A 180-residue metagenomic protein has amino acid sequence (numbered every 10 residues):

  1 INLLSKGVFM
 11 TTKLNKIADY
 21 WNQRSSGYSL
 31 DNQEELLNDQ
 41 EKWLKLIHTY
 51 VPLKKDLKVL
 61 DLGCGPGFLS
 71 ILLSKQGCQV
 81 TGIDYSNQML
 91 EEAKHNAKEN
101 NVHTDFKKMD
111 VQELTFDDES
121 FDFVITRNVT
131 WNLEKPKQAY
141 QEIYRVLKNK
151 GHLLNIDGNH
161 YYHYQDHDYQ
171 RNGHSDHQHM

Functional and structural regions predicted by a protein language model:
I1-F9: Short, Lys/Arg-enriched N-terminal segments with co-localized hydrophobic residues within the first ~10-30 amino acids
M10-K54, F68-L72, E92: Conserved class I S-adenosyl-L-methionine
D56-K58: Nucleotide donor/acceptor-binding cores
L60-L62, P66-E113: Class I SAM-dependent methyltransferase SAM/SAH-binding core
Q112-F123: A short acidic, Gly/Pro-enriched loop at the edge of an enzyme's catalytic core that lines a small-molecule cofactor
F123-P136: A short SAM/SAH-binding and catalytic strip from SAM-dependent methyltransferases
K137-H152: A short glycine-rich, Lys/Arg-flanked "PGG" loop and its adjoining helix->strand segment in the class I
H152-M180: Conserved class I S-adenosyl-L-methionine
